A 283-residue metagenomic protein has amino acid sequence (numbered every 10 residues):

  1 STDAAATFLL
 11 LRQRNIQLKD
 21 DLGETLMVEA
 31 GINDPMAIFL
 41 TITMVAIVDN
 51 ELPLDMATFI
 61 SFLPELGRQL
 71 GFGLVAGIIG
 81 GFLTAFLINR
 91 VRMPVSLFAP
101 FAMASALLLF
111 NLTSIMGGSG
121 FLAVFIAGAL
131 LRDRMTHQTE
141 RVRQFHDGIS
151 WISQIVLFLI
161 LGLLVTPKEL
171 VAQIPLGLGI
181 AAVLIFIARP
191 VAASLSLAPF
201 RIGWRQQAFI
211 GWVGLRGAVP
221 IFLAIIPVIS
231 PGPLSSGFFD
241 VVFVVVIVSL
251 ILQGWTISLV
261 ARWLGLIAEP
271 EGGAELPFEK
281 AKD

Functional and structural regions predicted by a protein language model:
S1-K282: Transmembrane helical cores of multi-pass secondary ion antiporters/exchangers
